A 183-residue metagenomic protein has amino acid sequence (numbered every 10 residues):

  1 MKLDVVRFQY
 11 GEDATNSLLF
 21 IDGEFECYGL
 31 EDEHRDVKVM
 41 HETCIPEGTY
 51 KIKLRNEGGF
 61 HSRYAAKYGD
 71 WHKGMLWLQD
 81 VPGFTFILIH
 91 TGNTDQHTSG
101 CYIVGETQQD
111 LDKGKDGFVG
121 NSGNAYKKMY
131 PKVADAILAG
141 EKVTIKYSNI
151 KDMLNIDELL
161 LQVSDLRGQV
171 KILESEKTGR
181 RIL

Functional and structural regions predicted by a protein language model:
M1-V143, Y147-K151: Cell wall/extracellular polymer interaction/catalysis modules
Q9-E12, L160, S164: Short N-terminal leader segment in a subset of presequences, especially plant chloroplast and some mitochondrial
L19, R181-I182: Intrinsically disordered and other compositionally biased segments
L154-I156, I182: Short, aromatic- and cysteine-enriched interfacial helices/patches that mediate contacts at lipid membranes
